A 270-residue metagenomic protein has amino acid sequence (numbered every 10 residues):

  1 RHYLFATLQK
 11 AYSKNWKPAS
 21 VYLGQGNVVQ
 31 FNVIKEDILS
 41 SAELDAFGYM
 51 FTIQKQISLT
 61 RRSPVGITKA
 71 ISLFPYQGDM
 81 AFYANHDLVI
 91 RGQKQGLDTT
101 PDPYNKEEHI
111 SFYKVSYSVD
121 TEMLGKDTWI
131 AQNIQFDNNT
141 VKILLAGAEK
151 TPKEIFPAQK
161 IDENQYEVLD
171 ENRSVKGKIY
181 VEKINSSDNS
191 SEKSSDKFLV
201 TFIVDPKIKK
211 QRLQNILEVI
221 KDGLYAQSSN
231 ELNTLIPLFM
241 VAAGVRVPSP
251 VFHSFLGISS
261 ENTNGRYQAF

Functional and structural regions predicted by a protein language model:
H2-F270: RNA-binding basic/glycine-rich loop and surface signature characteristic of RAMP-family CRISPR effectors
